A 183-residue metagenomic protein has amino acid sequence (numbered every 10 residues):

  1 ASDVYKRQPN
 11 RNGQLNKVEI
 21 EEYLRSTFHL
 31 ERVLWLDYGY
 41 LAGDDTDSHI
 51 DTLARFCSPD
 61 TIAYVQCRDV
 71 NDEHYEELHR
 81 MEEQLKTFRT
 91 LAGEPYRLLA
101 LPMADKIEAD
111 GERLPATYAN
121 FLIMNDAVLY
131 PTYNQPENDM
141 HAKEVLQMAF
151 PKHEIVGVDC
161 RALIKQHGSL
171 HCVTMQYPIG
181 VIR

Functional and structural regions predicted by a protein language model:
A1-Y5: Short, small-residue-biased leader/transition segments that mark boundaries at the very start of proteins
P9-L15, D45-S48, H74-E76, Y133: A short secondary-structure junction signal
N10-Y23, T27-L30, L36: Compact, glycine/acidic-enriched structural inserts
V18, S26-H29, T46-R68, H74: Extended, H/D-rich, highly charged conserved domains that either
T27-Y40, P95-A100, V156: Blade-edge beta-strand/turn elements of extracellular beta-propeller and related beta-sheet repeat scaffolds
A42-C57, T117-L122, S169: Structural signature of eukaryotic scaffold interfaces centered on beta-propeller domains
F56-N125, L129, Y133-H141: Redox- and metal-dependent alpha/beta enzyme cores, enriched for Fe-S-associated oxidoreductases and cofactor-handling
Y133-R183: TerminUS-proximal long segments
